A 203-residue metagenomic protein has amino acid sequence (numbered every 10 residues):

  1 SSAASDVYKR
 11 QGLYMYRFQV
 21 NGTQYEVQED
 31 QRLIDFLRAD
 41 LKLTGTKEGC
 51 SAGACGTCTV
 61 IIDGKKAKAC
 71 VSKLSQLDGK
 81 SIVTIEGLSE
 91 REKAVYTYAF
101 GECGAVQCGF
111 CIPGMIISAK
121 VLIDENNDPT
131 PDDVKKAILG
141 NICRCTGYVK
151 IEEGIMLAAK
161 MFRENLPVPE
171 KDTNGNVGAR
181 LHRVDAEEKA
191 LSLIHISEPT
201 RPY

Functional and structural regions predicted by a protein language model:
S1-Q11, I194-Y203: Single conserved hydrophobic/aromatic residue that forms the stacking wall/gate of nucleotide- or nucleobase-binding
G12-D172, N176-G178, V184-L191: Signature of N-terminal electron-transfer/Fe-S-associated modules in redox systems
